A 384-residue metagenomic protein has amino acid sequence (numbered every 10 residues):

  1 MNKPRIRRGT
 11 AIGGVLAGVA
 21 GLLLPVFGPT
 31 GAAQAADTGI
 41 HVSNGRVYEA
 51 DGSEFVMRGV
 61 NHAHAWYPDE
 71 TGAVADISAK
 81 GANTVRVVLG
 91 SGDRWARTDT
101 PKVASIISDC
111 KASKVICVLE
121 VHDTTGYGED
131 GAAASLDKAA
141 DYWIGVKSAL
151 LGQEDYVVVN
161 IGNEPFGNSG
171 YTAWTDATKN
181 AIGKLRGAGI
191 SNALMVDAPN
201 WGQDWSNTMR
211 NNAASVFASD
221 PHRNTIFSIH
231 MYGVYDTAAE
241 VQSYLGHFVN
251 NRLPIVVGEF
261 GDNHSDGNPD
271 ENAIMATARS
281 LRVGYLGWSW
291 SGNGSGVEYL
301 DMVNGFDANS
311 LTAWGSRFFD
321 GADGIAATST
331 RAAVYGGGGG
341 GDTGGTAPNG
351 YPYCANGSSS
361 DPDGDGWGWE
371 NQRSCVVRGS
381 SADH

Functional and structural regions predicted by a protein language model:
M1-A35: Secretory targeting and sorting signals
G18, G31-T84, T330, V334-G336 (+1 more regions): N-terminal carbohydrate-binding accessory modules
G39-I40, H64-T71, L136-I144, S148-V158 (+2 more regions): Extracellular glycoside hydrolase catalytic/binding regions
E54, V74-D76, V241-L245, S359-Q372: Short, polar loop/linker segments at the starts of domains and inter-domain junctions
W66, A96-T100, A132, L136-A139 (+3 more regions): Solvent-exposed, acidic/flexible segments
E70-G128, L136-D141, K179, G183-G189 (+1 more regions): Aromatic-lined substrate-binding rim segments of carbohydrate-active enzymes
N212-A213, G337-T346: Ser/Thr/Gly/Pro-rich low-complexity, disordered linker/stalk segments of secreted and cell-surface proteins
D342-H384: Extracellular/cell-surface secretome signature
